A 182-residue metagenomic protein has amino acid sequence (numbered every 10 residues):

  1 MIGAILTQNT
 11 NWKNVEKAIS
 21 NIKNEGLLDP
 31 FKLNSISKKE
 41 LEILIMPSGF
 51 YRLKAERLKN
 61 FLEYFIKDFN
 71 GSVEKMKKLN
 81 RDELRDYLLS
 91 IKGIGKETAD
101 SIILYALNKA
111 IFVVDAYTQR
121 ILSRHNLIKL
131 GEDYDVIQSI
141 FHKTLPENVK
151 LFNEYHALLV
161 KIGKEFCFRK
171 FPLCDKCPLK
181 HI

Functional and structural regions predicted by a protein language model:
M1-I182: Catalytic cores of DNA base-excision repair glycosylases
